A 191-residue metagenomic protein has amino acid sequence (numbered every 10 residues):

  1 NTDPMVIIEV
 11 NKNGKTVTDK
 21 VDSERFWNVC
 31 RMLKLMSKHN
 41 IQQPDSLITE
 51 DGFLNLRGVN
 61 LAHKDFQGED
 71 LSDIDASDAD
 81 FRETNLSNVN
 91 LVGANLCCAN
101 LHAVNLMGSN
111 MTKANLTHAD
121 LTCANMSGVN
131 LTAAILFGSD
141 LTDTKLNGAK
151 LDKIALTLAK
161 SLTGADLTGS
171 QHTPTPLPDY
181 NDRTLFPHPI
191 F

Functional and structural regions predicted by a protein language model:
T2-I7, N11-W27, R31-M32, K38-F191: Tandem repeat scaffolds
